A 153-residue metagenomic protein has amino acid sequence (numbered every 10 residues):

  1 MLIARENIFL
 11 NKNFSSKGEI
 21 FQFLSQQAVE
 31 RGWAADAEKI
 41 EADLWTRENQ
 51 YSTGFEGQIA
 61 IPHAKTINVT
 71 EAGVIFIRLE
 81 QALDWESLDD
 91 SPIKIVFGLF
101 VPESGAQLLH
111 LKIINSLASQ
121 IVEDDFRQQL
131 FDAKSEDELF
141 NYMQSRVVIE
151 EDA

Functional and structural regions predicted by a protein language model:
M1-A153: Cytosolic covalent-transfer regions centered on His/Cys nucleophiles that carry phosphoryl or persulfide groups
